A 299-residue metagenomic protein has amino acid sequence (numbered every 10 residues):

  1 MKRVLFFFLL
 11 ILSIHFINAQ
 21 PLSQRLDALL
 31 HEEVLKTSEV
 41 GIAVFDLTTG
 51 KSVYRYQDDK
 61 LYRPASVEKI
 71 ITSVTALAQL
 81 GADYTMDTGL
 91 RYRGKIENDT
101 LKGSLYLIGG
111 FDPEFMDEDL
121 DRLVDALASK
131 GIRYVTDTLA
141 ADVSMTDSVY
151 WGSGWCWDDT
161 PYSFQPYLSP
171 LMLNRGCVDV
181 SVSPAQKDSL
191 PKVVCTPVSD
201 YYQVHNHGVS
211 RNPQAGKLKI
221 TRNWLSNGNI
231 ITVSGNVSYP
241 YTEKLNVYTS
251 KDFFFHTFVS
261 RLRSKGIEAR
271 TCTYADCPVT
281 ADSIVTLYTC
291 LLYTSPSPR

Functional and structural regions predicted by a protein language model:
M1-S23: Bacterial Sec-dependent N-terminal signal peptides
I14, V67-I70, D252-F255: Short alpha-helical patches at coil-to-helix transitions and adjacent helical residues in well-structured domains
A19-K60, D121-G131: Beta-lactamase-like hydrolase cores
A28-L29, Q79-S295: Conserved serine DD-peptidase/penicillin-binding transpeptidase domain and beta-lactam-recognizing active-site
E39-G41, D59-L61, V67, D87 (+1 more regions): A common structural microfeature
R55-T75, Q79: Short active-site loop at a secondary-structure junction that contains or immediately precedes the catalytic residue(s)
S297-R299: Positively charged, low-complexity/disordered segments
